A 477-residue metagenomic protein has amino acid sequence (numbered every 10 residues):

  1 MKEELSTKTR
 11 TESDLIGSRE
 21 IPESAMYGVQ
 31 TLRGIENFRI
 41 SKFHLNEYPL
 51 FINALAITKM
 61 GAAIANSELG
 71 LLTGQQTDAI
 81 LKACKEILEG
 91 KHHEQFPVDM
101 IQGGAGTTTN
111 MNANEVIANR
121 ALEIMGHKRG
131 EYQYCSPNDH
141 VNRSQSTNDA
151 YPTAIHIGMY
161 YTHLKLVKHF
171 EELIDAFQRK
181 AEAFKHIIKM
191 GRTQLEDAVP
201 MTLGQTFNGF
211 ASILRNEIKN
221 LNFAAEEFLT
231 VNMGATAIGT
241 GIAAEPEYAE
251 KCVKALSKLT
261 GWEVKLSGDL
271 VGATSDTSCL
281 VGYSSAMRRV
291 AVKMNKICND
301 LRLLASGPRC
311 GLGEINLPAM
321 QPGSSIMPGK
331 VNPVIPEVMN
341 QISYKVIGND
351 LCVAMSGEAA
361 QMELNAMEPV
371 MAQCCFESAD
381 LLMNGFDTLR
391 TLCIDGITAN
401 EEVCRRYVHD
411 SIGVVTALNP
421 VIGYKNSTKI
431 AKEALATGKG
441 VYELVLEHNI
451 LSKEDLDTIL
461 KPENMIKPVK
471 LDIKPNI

Functional and structural regions predicted by a protein language model:
M1-I477: Conserved, well-structured ligand/cofactor-binding cores
